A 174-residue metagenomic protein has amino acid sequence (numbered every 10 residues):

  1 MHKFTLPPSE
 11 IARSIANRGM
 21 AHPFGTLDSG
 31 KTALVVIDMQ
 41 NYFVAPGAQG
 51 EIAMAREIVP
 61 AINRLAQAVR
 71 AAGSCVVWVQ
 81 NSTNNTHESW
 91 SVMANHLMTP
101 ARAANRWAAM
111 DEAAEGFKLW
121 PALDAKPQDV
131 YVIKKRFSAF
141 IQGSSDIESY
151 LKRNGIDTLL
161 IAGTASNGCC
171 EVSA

Functional and structural regions predicted by a protein language model:
M1-V130: Active-site acidic carboxylates
E51, G163-S166: Alpha-helix N-cap/helix-initiation motif
Q80-S82, K135, T164: Short, well-ordered beta-to-alpha junction loops that form the rim of enzyme active sites and present histidine/acidic
E112-A162: Internal catalytic-core helix/loop-beta-alpha segment that presents or stabilizes conserved functional determinants
I161, S173-A174: Cysteine-centered nucleophilic/redox motifs
S166-S173: Short glycine/serine/threonine-rich phosphate/pyrophosphate-binding segments that cradle anionic phosphate groups
